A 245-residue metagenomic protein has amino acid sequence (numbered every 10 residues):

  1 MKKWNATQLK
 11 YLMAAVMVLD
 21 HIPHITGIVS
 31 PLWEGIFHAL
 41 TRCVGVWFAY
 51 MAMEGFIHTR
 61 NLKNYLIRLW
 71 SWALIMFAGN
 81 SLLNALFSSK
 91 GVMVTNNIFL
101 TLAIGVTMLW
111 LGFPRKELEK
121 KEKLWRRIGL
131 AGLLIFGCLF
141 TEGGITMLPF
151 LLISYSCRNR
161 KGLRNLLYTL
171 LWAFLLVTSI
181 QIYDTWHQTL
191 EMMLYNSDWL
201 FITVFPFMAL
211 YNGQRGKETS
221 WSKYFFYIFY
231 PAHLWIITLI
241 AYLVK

Functional and structural regions predicted by a protein language model:
M1-K245: Alpha-helical transmembrane segments and their immediate juxtamembrane cytosolic regions
